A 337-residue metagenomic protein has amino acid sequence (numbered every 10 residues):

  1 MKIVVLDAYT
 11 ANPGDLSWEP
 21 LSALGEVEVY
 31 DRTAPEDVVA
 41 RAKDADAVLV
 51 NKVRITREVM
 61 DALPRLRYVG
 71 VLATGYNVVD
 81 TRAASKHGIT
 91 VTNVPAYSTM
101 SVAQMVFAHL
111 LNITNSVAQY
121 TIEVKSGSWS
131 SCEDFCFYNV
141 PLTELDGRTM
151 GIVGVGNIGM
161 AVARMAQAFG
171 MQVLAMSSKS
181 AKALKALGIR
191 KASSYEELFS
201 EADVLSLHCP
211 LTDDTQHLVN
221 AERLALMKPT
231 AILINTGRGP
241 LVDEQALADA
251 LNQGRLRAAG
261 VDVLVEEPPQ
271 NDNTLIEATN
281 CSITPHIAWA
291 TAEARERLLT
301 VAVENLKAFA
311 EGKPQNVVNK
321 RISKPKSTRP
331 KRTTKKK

Functional and structural regions predicted by a protein language model:
M1-A45, L174, P325-K337: N-terminal glycine-/charge-rich "phosphate-binding" loop or analogous flexible N-terminal tail
D31, N51, L72-A73, I89-M100 (+2 more regions): Short beta->alpha connector loops at strand-helix junctions that form conserved, small/polar/Pro-enriched
I55-M60, K179-T274: Rossmann-like adenosine-cofactor binding region
H87, P95-T149, E311, V318: Phosphate-binding beta-alpha-beta segment of Rossmann-like dinucleotide-binding domains, i.e., the NAD(P)
V91, T230-K337: Rossmann-like dinucleotide-binding domain for NAD(H)/NADP(H)
V155-G156: Glycine-rich Rossmann-fold phosphate-binding loop(s) that bind the pyrophosphate of adenine dinucleotide cofactors
G159-M160: N-terminal Rossmann-fold NAD(P) dinucleotide-binding loop
